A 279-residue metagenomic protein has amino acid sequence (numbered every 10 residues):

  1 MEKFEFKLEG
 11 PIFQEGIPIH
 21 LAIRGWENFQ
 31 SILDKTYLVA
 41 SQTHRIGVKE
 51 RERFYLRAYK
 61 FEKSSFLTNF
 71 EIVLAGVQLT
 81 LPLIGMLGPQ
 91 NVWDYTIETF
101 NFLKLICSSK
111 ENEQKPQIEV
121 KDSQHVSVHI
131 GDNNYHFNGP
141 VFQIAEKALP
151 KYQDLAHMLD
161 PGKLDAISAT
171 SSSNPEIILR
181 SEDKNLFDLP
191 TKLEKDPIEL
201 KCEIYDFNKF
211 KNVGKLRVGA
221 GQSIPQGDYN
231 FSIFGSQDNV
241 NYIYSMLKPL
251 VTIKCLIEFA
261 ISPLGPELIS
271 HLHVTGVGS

Functional and structural regions predicted by a protein language model:
M1-A169: Protein-protein interaction interfaces in oligomeric scaffolds, predominantly long amphipathic alpha-helices
K7-E9, K121, H129-G131, N138 (+5 more regions): A structural detector for beta-sheet-dominated domains
P11, P18, P82, P89 (+8 more regions): Proline-rich intrinsically disordered, low-complexity coils
L164-I178, E182-K184: C-terminal amphipathic alpha-helical segment
I177-S279: C-terminal, beta-strand-rich globular interaction domains
